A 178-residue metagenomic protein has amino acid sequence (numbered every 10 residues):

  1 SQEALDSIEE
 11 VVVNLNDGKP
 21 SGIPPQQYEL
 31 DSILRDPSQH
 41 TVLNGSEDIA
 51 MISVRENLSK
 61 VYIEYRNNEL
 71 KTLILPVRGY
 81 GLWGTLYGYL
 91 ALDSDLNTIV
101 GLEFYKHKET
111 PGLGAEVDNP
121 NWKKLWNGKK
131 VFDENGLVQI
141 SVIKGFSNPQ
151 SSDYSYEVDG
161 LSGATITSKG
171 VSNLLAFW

Functional and structural regions predicted by a protein language model:
S1-W178: Flexible, solvent-exposed loop/hinge segments and secondary-structure transition points
